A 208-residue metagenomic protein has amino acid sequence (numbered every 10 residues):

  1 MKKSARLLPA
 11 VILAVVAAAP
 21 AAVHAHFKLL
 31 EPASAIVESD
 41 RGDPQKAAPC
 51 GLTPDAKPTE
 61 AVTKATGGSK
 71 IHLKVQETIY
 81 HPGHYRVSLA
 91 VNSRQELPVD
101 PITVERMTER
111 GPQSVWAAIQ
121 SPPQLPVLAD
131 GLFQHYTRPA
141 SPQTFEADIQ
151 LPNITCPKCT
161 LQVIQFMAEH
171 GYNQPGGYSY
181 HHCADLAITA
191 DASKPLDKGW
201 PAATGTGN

Functional and structural regions predicted by a protein language model:
K2-P9: Bacterial N-terminal signal peptides that target proteins for export
P9-A18: Bacterial N-terminal signal peptides
A19-A25: Sec/Tat signal peptide C-region and signal peptidase I cleavage site
H26-N208: Structured recognition/catalytic domains enriched at protein termini, typified by the LPMO catalytic fold at the mature
